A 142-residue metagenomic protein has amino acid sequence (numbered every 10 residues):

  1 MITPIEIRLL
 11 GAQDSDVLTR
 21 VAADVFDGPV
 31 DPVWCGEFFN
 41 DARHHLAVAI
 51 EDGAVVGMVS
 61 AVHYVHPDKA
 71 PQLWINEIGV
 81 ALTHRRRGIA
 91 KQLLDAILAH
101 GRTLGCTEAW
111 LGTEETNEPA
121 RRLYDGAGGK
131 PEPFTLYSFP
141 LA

Functional and structural regions predicted by a protein language model:
P4-L18: A short beta-loop-alpha structural element at the N-terminal edge of CoA-dependent acyl/N-acetyltransferase catalytic
S15, R20-V33: Helix-loop element at the rim of GNAT/NAT acetyltransferase active sites that forms part of the acceptor-substrate
D27-A47, E51: Active-site rim helix/loop that mediates acceptor-substrate recognition in acyltransferases
V48, A54-H63, W74, G79: Conserved beta-strand in the GNAT
Y64-I75, R85, E132-P133: A conserved beta-turn-beta hairpin within the catalytic core of GNAT-like acetyltransferases that forms part
H84, G88-A96: Conserved acetyl-CoA pyrophosphate-binding loop and the N-cap/start of the following alpha-helix in GNAT-like
K91, E115-P133, F139: Conserved active-site alpha-helix within GNAT-family acetyltransferase domains
R102-G112: Conserved GNAT acetyl-CoA-binding A-motif
